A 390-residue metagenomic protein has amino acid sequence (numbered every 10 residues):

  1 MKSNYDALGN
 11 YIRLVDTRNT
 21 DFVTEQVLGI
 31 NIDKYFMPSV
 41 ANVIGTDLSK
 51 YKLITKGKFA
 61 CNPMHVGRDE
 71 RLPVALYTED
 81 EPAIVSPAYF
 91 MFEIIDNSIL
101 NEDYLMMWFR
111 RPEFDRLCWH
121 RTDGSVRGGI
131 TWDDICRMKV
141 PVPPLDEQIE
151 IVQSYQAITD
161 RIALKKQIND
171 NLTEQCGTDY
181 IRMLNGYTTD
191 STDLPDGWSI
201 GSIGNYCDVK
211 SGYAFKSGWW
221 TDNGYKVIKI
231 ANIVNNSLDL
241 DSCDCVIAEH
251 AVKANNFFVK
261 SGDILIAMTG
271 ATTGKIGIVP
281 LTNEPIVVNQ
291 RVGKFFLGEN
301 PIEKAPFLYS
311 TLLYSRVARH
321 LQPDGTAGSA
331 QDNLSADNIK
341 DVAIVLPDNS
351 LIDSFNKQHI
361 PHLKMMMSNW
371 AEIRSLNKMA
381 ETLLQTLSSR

Functional and structural regions predicted by a protein language model:
M1-N19, R137, P141-Y213, D341 (+1 more regions): Non-catalytic DNA-recognition/assembly elements of restriction-modification systems
N4-N62, V66, G201-G218, A231-D263: Sequence-specific dsDNA recognition surfaces
Y11, E102-D133, E303-N338, S389: Short, positively charged
D47, A88, G224, V234 (+4 more regions): A generic "binding-loop/recognition-motif" signal
K56, A60-R110, K229, E249-Y314 (+2 more regions): A short beta-sheet element
P73-Y77, T221, C243-D244: Short Gly/aromatic-enriched secondary-structure transition segments
P82-A88, D123-V152, I286-V292, T326-D353: A short glycine-rich beta-alpha junction/loop motif
